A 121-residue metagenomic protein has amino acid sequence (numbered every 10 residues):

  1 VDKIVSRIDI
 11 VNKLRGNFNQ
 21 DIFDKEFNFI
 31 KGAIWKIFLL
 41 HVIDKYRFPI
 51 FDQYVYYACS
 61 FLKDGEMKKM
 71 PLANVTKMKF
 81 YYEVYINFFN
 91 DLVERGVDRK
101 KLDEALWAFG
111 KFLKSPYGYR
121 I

Functional and structural regions predicted by a protein language model:
V1-L14: Terminal domain-start segments
N12, N17-N19, N28, N74 (+1 more regions): Detector for Asparagine
R15-D44: Helix-hairpin-helix
A33, Y46, D98-K100: Generic structural motif recognizing short loop/turn segments at the entrances and edges of beta-strands
H41-Y54: Catalytic Zn2+-binding segment of zinc metalloproteases
D52-I121: C-terminal accessory module of base-excision DNA glycosylases/AP lyases that mediates lesion recognition and DNA
